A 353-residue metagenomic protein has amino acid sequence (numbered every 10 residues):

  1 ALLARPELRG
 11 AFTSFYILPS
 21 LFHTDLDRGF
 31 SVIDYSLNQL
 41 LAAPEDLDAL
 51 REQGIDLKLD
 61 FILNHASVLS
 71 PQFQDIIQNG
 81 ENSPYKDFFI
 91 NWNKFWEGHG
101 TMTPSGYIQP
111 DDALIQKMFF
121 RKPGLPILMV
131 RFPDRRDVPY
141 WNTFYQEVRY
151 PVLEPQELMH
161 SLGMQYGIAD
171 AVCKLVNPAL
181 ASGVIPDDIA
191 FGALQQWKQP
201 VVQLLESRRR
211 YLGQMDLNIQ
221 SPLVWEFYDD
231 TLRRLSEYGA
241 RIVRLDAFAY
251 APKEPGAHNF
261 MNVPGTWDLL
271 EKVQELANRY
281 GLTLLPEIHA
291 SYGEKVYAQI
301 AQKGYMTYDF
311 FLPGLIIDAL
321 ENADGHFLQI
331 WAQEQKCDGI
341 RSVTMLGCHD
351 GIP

Functional and structural regions predicted by a protein language model:
A1-L223, F248-L320: Acidic/aromatic-lined carbohydrate-recognition and catalytic surfaces of CAZymes acting on diverse glycans
I17, D60, Y228, L235 (+2 more regions): Conserved, mostly hydrophobic/aromatic
N82-P84, F88-F89, S221-V243, F327-K336: An active-site-proximal structural segment forming one wall of the substrate-binding cleft that immediately precedes
R241, Y280-L282, R341-S342: Structural beta-strand/beta-sheet cores of well-ordered domains, especially the beta-sheet scaffolds that support
R244, N262-G265, E334-R341: Secondary-structure capping and boundary motifs in well-ordered enzyme cores
N322, F327-P353: Active-site-proximal substrate-binding groove within the catalytic cores of carbohydrate-active enzymes
